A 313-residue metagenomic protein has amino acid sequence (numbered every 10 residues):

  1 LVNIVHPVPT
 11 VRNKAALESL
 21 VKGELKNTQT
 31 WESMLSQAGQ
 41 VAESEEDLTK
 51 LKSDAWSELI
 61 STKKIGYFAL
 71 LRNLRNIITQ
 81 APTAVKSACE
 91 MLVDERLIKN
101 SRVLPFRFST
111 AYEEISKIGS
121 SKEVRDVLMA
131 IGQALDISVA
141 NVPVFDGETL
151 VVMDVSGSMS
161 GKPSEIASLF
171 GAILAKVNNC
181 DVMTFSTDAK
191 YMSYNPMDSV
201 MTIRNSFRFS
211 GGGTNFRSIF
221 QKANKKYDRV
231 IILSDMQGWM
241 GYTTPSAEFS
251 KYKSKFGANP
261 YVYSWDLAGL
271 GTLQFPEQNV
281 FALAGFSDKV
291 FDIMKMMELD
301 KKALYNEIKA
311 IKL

Functional and structural regions predicted by a protein language model:
L1-K162, K176-L313: Long lumenal/extracellular ectodomains of secretory and single-pass membrane proteins
S164-S168: Short, conserved loop/turn and helix-capping segments at secondary-structure boundaries that abut family-defining
